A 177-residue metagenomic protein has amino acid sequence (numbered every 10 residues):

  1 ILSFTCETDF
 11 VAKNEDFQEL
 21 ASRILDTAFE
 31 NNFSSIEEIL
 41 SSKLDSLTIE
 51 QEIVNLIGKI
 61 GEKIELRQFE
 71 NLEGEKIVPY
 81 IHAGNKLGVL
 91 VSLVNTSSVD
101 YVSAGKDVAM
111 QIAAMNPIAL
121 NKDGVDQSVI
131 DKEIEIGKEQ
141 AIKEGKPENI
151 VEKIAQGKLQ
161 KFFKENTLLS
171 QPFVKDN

Functional and structural regions predicted by a protein language model:
I1-N177: N-terminal assembly/interaction segments in proteins that build large macromolecular machines
